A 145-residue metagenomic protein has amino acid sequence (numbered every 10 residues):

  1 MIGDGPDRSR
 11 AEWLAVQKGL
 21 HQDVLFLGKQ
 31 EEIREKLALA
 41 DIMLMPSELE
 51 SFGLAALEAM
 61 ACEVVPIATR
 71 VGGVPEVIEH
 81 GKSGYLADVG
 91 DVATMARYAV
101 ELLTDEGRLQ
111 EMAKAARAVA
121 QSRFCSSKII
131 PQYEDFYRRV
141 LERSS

Functional and structural regions predicted by a protein language model:
M1-E12: Glycosyltransferase donor-sugar binding loop
E12-G28: Nucleotide-activated donor-binding/catalytic signature segment of Leloir-type glycosyltransferases, i.e., the conserved
K29, E48: Aromatic "clamp/platform" in nucleotide-sugar-dependent glycosyltransferases that forms part of the donor/acceptor
I33, G53-A56, V74: Short glycine/serine-rich donor-binding loops of glycosyltransferases
R34, D41, E63: A short alpha->beta transition loop at the rim of the catalytic pocket in nucleotide-sugar-dependent
V65-A68, I78: Short hydrophobic beta-strand element within catalytic cores of glycosyltransferases and related nucleotide-activated
P75-V100, G107-E111: Change "using UDP/GDP/dTDP sugars" to "using nucleotide sugars
T94, E101, R108-R123, I129-D135: A short, well-ordered alpha-helix in the C-terminal region of glycosyltransferases
